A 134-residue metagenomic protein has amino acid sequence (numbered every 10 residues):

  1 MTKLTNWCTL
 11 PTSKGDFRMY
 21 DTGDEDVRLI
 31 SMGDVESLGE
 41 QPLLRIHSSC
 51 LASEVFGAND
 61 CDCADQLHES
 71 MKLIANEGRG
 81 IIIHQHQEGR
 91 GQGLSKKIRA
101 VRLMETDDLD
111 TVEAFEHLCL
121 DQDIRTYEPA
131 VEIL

Functional and structural regions predicted by a protein language model:
M1-L134: Catalytic domains of riboflavin
